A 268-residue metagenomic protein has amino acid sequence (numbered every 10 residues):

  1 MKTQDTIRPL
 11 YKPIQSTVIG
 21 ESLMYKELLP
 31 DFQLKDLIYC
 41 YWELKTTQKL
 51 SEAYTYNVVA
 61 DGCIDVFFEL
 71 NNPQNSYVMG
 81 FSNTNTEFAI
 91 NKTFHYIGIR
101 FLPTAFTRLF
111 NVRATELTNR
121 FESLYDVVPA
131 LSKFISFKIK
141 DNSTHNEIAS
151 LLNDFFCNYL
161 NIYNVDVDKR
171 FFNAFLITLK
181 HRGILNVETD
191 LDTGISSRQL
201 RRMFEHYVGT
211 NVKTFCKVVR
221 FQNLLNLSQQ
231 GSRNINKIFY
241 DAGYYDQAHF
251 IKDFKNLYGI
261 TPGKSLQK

Functional and structural regions predicted by a protein language model:
M1-V187, T193-S197, N211, I235-Y245 (+2 more regions): Alpha-helical bundle regulatory/interaction domains
I184, R201-H206, K213-C216: Long, low-complexity intrinsically disordered regions
S196-E205, R233: Glycine/proline-rich, flexible active-site/cofactor-binding loop segments that harbor closely spaced acidic
F204, C216, D253-K255, L266: DNA major-groove recognition helix of helix-turn-helix
H206-V208, L227-K237, I251: Phosphate-/nucleic-acid-contacting segments
Y207-T210, F254-G263: A secondary-structure capping/hinge motif
C216-N226, K264-K268: Short, basic, alpha-helical segments at the C-terminal edge of helix-turn-helix-like DNA-binding modules
